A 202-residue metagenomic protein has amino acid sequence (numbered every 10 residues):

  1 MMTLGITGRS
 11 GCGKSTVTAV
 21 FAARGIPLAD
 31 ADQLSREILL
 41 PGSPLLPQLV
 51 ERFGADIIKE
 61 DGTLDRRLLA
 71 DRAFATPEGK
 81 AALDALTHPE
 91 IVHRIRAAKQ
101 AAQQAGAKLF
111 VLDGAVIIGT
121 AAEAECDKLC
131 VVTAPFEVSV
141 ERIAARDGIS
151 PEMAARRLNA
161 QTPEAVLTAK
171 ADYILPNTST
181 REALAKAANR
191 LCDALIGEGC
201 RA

Functional and structural regions predicted by a protein language model:
I6: Hydrophobic anchor at the beta1->P-loop junction of P-loop NTPases
R9, F21: P-loop (Walker A) phosphate-binding loop of NTP-binding proteins
C12: ATP-binding Walker
S15: Walker A/P-loop
Q33-K108: ATP-dependent small-molecule kinase phosphotransfer cores that center on conserved nucleotide phosphate-binding segments
R94-I95, A102, A124-E125, A145 (+2 more regions): Small-molecule kinase domains that catalyze NTP-dependent phosphoryl transfer to phosphate-bearing small molecules
R96-A105, L109-A145: ATP-dependent NMP and nucleoside kinases share a basic, alpha-helical "lid"
